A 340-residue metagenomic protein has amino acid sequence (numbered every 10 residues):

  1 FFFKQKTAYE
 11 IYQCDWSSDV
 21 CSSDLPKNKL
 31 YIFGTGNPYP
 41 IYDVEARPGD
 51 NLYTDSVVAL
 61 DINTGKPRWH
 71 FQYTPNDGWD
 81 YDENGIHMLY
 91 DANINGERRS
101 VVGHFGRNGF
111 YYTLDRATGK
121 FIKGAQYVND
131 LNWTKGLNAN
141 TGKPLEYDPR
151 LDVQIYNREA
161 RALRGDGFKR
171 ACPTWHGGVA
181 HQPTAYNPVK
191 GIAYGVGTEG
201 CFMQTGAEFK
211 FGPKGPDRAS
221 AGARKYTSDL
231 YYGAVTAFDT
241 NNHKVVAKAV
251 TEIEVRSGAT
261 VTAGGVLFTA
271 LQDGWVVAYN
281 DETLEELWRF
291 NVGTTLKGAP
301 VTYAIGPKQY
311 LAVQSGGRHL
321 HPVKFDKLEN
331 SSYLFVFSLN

Functional and structural regions predicted by a protein language model:
F1-C21: Single conserved hydrophobic/aromatic residue that forms the stacking wall/gate of nucleotide- or nucleobase-binding
S18-S23, D82-Y90, R170-P183: Signature of short aromatic-glycine-proline-rich micro-motifs recurring in repeat-based ectodomains
P26-K29, D55-S56: Internal glycine-rich alpha/beta core junctions
G34, F105, V196-T198, A270 (+1 more regions): Residue-level marker for isolated small/hydroxyl-bearing positions within beta-strands of beta-sheet-rich domains
N37-Y42, R164-K169, W175-A180: Flexible glycine/proline-enriched surface loops and loop-helix/loop-strand junctions
V44-E83, Y90-R98, F110-R170, G200-V255 (+1 more regions): Extracytoplasmic/lumenal domain signature
E83, T174-K210: Glycine-rich, aromatic-lined ligand/substrate-binding cores of catalytic and carbohydrate-binding domains
